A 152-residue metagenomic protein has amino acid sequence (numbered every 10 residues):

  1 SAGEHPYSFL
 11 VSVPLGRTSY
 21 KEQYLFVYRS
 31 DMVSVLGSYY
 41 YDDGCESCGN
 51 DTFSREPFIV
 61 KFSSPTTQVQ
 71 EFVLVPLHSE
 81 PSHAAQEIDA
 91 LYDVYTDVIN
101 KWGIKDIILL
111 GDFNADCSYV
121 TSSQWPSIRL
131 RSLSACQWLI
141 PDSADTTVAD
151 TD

Functional and structural regions predicted by a protein language model:
S1-D152: Divalent cation-coordinating acidic motifs and surrounding scaffolds that mediate Ca2+/Mg2+/Mn2+/Zn2+-dependent binding
